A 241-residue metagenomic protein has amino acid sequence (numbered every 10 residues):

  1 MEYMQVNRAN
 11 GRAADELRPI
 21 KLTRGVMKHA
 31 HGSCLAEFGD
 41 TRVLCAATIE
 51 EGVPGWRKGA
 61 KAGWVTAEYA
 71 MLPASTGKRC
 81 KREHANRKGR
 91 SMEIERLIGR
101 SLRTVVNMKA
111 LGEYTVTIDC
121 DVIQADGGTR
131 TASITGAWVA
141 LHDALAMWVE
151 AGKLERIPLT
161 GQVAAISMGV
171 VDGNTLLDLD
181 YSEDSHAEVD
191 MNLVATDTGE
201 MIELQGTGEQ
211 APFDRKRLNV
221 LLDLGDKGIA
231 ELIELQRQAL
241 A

Functional and structural regions predicted by a protein language model:
M1-E37: Short, Gly/Pro- and small/polar-rich lid/capping loops
E16, K28-A30, G39-T41, K61 (+4 more regions): Short flexible coil/turn linkers enriched for glycine and charged/polar residues that connect secondary-structure
I20-T23, H29-G32, E50-V53, R103-V105 (+3 more regions): Glycine-rich, charged/polar anion/phosphate-binding loops that engage phosphate groups from diverse ligands
K21-T23, L35-E37, L44-A46, T66 (+5 more regions): Structured core elements
V26, C34-L111, M201-L218, D223: Glycine-rich, flexible beta-strand/loop modules in the N-terminal catalytic cores of phosphate-handling
K78-R82, Y114-Q124: Glycine/charged-rich beta-loop-alpha catalytic/anionic-binding loops adjacent to active sites
R96, D119-M147: Conserved mixed alpha/beta catalytic, RNA-binding, or beta-rich assembly cores of soluble enzyme, regulatory
K109-A110, G128-A132, H142-A146, K153-A241: A structural signal for small-residue-enriched, beta-sheet-centric alpha/beta enzyme cores and oligomeric scaffold folds
